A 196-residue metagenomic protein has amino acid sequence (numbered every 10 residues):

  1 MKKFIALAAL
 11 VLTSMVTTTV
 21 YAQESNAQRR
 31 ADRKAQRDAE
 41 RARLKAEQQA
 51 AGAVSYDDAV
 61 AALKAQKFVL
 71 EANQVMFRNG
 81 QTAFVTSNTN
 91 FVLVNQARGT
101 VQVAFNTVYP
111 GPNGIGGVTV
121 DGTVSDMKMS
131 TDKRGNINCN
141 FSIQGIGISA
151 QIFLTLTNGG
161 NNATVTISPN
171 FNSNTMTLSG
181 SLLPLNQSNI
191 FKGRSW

Functional and structural regions predicted by a protein language model:
M1-Q28: Bacterial Sec-dependent N-terminal signal peptides
T18-A62: Sec-dependent signal peptide cleavage junction
A59, N90, I152-L154: Residue-level detector of beta-strand structural context in well-folded domains
L63-M76: A short, Trp-centered hydrophobic/proline-enriched beta-strand micro-motif
N73-V75, N95-A97, A104-N106, Q144 (+2 more regions): Solvent-exposed coil/turn segments that connect beta secondary-structure elements in extracytoplasmic/periplasmic
F77-Q81: Short, solvent-exposed loop/turn elements at domain surfaces
T82-N136: Mid-length scaffold segments of soluble, non-membrane domains
D126-W196: Helix-rich interaction surfaces within compact, conserved domain-sized segments that mediate assembly or partner
